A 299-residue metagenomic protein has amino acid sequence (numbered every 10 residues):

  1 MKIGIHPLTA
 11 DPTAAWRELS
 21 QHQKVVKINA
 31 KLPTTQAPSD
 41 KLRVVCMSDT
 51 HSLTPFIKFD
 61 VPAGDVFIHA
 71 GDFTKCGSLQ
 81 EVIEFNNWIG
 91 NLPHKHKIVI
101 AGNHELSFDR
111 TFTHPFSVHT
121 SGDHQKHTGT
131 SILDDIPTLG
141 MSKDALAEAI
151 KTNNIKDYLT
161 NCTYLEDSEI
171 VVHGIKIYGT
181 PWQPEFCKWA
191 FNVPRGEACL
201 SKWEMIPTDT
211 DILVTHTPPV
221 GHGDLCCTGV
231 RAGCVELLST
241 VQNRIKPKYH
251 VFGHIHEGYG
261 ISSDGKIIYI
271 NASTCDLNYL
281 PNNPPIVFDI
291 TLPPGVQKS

Functional and structural regions predicted by a protein language model:
M1-C46, T50-I57, T111, I290 (+1 more regions): Acidic, histidine-bearing metal-coordination/catalytic regions of metal-dependent phosphoesterases
A14, V171-H173, E236-R244, K248-Y249 (+1 more regions): Binuclear metal-dependent phosphoesterase catalytic core
T35-V44, E169-G179, T208-I212, S262-I268 (+1 more regions): Beta-strand-turn-beta hairpins that frame and shape the catalytic cleft of phosphate-ester-processing enzymes
C46-S48, F67-D72, H96-N103, L165-E166 (+3 more regions): Active-site neighborhood of phospho(di)ester-bond hydrolases with catalytic His/Asp-centered motifs
M47, S52-V172: Core catalytic region of metal-dependent phosphoesterases/phosphodiesterases, especially metallo-beta-lactamase-like
D60-P62, I89-H94, I206-P207, R231 (+2 more regions): Short, conserved loop/helix-junction motifs that constitute active-site signature segments in enzyme catalytic cores
P115-Q125, C187, T208-K246: Active-site-proximal segments of metal-dependent phosphoesterases and phosphodiesterases across multiple
H127-A147, H173-I212, G229-L238: Binuclear metal-dependent hydrolase catalytic cores centered on His/Asp/Glu-rich metal-binding motifs
